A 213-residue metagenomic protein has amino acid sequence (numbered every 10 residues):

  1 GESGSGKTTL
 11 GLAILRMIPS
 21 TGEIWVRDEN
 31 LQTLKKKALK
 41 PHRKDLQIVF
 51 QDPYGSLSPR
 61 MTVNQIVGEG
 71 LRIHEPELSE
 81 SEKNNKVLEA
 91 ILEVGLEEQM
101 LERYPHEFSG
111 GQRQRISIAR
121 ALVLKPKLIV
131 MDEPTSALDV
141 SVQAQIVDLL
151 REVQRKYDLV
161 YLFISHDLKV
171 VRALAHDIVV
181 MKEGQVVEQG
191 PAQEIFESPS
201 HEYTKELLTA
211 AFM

Functional and structural regions predicted by a protein language model:
G22-L31: Conserved ABC transporter NBD signature motif
N30, S81-Q99, L208-T209: Conserved ABC ATPase "signature" region
Y104-F108, Q112: Conserved ABC ATPase signature
K125: Conserved catalytic motifs of ABC-family nucleotide-binding domains
V171-A173: A short, surface-exposed alpha-helical micro-motif characterized by mixed small hydrophobic and charged/polar residues
Q189-G190, S198: ABC ATPase "signature
